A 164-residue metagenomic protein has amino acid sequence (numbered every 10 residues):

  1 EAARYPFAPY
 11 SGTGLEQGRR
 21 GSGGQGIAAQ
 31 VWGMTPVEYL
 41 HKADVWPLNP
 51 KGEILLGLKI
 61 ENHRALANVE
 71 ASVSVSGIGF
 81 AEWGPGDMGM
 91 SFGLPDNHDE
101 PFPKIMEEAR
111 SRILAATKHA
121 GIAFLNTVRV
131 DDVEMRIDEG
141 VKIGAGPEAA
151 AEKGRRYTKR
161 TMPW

Functional and structural regions predicted by a protein language model:
E1, A65-S76, N126-I143: Catalytic cores of alpha/beta
E1-A8, H98, A149-W164: C-terminal helical cap(s) of enzyme catalytic domains, especially alpha/beta-barrels
E1-P9, L48-K51, P101-F124: Alpha-helix-loop-beta-strand connector modules within alpha/beta enzyme cores
E1-V75: Conserved anion-binding
L56-I60, A81-W83, A123-T127, K142-P147: Hydrophobic faces of well-ordered beta-strands that scaffold small-molecule active sites in alpha/beta enzyme cores
I60-R64, D87-G89, V130-D132, A150: Active-site-proximal loop/turn and secondary-structure-junction residues that shape catalytic pockets, frequently
I78, W83-I105: Glycine/Thr-rich beta-alpha phosphate-binding loop at enzyme active sites
A81-S91, V141-T161: Glycine-rich phosphate-binding active-site loops on the catalytic face of alpha/beta enzymes
